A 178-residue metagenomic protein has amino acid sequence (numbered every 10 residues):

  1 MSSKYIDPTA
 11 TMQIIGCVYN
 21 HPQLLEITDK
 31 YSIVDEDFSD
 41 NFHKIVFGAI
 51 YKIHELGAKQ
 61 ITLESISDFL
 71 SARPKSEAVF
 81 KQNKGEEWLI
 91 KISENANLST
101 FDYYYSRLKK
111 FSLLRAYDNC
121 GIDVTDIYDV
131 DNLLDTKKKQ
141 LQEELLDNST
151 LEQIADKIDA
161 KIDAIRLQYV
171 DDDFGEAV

Functional and structural regions predicted by a protein language model:
M1-F111: Noncatalytic partner-interaction/assembly domains of nucleic-acid and motor enzyme complexes, especially the accessory
T9, S67-Y169: Bacterial replisome coupling helices
K30-Y31, H54, C120, V124 (+1 more regions): Generic preference for flexible, low-structure residues
Y169-V178: Short, intrinsically disordered, charge-balanced linker/junction segments flanking boundaries in proteins
